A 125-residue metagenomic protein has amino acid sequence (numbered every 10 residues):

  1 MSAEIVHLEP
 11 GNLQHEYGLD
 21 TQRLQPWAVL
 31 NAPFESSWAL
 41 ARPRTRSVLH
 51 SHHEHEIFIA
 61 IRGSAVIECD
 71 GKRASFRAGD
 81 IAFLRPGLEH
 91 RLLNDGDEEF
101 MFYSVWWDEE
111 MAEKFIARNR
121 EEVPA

Functional and structural regions predicted by a protein language model:
M1-F34, V48, A117-A125: A short, N-terminal "cap"/entry segment at the start of jelly-roll beta-barrel domains of the cupin/DSBH fold
A39, F83, E98-K114: A short hydrophobic beta-strand segment most commonly corresponding to one strand of the jelly-roll/cupin
L40-A41, S51-I67: Short, conserved beta-strand element in jelly-roll/cupin
T45: Phosphate-centric recognition/catalysis
V48-L49, I67-E68, L84, H90-G96: Short beta-strand His + acidic residue motifs that chelate non-heme Fe in jelly-roll/DSBH and cupin folds
S64-V66, R73, E89, E99: Structural motif
G71-P86: Short acidic-glycine-tyrosine-enriched beta hairpin
